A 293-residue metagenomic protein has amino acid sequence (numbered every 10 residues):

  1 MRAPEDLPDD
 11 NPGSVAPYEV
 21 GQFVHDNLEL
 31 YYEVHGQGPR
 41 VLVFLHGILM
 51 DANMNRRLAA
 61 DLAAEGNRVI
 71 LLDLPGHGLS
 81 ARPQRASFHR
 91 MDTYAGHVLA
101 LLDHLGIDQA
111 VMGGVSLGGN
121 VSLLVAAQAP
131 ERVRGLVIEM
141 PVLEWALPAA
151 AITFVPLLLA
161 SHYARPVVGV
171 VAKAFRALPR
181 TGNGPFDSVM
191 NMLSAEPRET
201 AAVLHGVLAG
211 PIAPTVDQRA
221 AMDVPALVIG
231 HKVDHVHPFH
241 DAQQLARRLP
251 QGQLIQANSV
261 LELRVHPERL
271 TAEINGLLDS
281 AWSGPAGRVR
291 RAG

Functional and structural regions predicted by a protein language model:
L28-A81: Conserved HGGG/HGGXW glycine-rich cap/lid loop of the alpha/beta-hydrolase fold
L71-G113: Active-site loop/oxyanion-hole signature of alpha/beta-hydrolase fold enzymes
G114-G118, S122: Gly/Ala-rich beta-loop-alpha elbow adjacent to hydrolase catalytic centers
L123, A127-Q128, R134-Y163: Flexible "cap/lid" loop of the alpha/beta hydrolase fold
S188-D217: Hydrophobic, aromatic-rich cap/lid helix
M222, V228-G230: Short beta-strand/loop motif that positions the catalytic acidic residue of the alpha/beta-hydrolase fold
H235-D241: Conserved alpha/beta-hydrolase "acid-adjacent" motif
Q251-G293: Catalytic active-site module of serine/aspartate enzymes centered on a nucleophile-bearing elbow/loop
